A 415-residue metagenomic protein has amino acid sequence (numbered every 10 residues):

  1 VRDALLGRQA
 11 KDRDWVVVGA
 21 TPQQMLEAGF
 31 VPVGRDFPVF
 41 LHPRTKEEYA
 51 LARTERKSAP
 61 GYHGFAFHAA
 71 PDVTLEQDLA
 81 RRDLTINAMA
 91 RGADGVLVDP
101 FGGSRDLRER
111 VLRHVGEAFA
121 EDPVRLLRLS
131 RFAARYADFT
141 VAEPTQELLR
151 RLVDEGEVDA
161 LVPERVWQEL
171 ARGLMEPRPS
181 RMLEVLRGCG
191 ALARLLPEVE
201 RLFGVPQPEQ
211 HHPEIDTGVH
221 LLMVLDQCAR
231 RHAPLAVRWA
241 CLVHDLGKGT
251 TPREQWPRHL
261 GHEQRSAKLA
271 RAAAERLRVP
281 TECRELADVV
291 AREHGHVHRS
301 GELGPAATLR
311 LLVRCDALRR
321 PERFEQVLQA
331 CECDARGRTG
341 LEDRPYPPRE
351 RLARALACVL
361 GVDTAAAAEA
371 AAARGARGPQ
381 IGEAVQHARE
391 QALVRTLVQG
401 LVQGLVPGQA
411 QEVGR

Functional and structural regions predicted by a protein language model:
V1-R415: Catalytic cores of the polymerase beta-like nucleotidyltransferase superfamily and closely associated nucleotide
